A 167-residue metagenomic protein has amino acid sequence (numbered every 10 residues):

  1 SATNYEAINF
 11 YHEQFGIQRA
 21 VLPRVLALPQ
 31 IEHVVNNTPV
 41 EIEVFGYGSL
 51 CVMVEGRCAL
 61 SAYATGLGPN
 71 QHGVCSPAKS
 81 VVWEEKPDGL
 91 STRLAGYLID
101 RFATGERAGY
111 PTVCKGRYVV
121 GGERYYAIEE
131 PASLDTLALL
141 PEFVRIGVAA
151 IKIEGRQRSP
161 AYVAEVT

Functional and structural regions predicted by a protein language model:
S1-E6, V21-A150, Q157-T167: Active-site pocket-lining/capping segments in soluble small-molecule metabolic enzymes
Q14-F15, I146: Structural motif
